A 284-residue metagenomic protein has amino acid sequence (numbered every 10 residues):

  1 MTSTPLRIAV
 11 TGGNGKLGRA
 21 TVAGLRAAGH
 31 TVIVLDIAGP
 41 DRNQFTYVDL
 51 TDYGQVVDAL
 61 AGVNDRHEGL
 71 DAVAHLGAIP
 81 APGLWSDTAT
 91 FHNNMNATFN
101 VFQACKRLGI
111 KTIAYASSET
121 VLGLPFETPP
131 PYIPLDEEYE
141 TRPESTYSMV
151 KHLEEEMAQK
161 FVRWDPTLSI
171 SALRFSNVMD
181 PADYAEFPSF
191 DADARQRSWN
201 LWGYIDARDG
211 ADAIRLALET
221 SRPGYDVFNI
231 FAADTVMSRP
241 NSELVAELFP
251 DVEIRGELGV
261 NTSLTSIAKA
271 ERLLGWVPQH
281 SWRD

Functional and structural regions predicted by a protein language model:
I8-A28: N-terminal Rossmann NAD(P)H-binding glycine-rich loop of SDR-like oxidoreductase domains
I37-G54: Rossmann-fold cofactor-recognition segment
L50-N93: NAD(P)H-binding glycine-rich loop region in Rossmannoid oxidoreductase-like domains and their noncatalytic homologs
E68, W85-A114: NAD(P)-cofactor binding segment of oxidoreductase domains
H92, T128-D165: Catalytic helix-loop patch of NAD(P)-dependent Rossmann-fold dehydrogenases
N100-E144: Conserved Rossmann-fold NAD(P)-dependent oxidoreductase catalytic core, especially the SDR/UDP-sugar
V178-A194, N200-V227: Alpha-helical substrate-binding/gating segment
R208-D284: C-terminal substrate-binding subdomain of Rossmann-fold SDR/epimerase-dehydratase oxidoreductases
